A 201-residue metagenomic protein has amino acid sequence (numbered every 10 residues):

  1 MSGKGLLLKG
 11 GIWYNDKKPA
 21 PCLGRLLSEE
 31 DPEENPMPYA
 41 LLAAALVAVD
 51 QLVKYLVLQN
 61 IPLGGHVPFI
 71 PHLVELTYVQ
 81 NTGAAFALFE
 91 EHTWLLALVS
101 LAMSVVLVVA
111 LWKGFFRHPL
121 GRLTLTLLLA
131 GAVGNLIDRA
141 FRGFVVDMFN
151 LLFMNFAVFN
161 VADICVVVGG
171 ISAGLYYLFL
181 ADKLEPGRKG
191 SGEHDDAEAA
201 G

Functional and structural regions predicted by a protein language model:
K9-K17, P21-G201: Alpha-helical transmembrane bundles and membrane-interface segments of multipass inner-membrane proteins
